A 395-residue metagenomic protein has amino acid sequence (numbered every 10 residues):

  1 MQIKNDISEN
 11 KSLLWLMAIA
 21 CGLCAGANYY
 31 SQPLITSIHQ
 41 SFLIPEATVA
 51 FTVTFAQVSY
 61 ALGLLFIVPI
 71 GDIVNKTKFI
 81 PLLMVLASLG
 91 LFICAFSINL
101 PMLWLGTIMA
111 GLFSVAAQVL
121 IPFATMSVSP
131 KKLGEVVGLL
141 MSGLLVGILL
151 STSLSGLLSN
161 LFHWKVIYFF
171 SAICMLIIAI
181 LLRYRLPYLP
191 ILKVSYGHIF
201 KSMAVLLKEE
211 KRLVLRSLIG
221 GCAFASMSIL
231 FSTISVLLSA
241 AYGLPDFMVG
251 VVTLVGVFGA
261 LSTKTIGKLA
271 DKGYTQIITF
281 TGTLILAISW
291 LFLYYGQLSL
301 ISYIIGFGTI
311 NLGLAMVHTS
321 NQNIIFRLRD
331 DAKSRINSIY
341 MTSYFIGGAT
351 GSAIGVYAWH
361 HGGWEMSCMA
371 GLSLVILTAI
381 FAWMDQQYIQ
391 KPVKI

Functional and structural regions predicted by a protein language model:
Q2-I7, R185-S217: Juxtamembrane intracellular "pre-TM" segments in multi-pass secondary transporters
L62-L100: Conserved MFS/SLC helix-loop-helix module at the cytosolic interface between two early adjacent transmembrane helices
L64-N75, S262-T275, W359: Helix-to-loop junctions at the C-terminal end of transmembrane segments in multipass secondary transporters
K78-F92, I277-F292, L372: Structural signature of the two symmetry-related core transmembrane helices
G90, P101-M109, I301-T309: Paired small-residue
M102, L139-L186, T233: Helix-loop-helix hairpin linking two adjacent transmembrane segments in secondary transporters
G106-S142: Cytoplasmic helix-loop-helix junction between adjacent transmembrane helices in 12-TM secondary transporters
Q276-N321: C-terminal transmembrane helical hairpin of 12-TM major facilitator-type secondary transporters
